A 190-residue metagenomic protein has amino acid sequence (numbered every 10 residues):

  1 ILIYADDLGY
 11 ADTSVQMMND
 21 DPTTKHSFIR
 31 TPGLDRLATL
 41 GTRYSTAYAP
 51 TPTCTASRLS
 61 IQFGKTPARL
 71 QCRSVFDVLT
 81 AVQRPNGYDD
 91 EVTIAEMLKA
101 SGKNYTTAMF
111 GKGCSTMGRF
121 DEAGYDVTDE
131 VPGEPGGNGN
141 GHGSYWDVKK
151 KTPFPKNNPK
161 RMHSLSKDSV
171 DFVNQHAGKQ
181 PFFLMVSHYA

Functional and structural regions predicted by a protein language model:
I1-A190: Formylglycine-dependent sulfatase
